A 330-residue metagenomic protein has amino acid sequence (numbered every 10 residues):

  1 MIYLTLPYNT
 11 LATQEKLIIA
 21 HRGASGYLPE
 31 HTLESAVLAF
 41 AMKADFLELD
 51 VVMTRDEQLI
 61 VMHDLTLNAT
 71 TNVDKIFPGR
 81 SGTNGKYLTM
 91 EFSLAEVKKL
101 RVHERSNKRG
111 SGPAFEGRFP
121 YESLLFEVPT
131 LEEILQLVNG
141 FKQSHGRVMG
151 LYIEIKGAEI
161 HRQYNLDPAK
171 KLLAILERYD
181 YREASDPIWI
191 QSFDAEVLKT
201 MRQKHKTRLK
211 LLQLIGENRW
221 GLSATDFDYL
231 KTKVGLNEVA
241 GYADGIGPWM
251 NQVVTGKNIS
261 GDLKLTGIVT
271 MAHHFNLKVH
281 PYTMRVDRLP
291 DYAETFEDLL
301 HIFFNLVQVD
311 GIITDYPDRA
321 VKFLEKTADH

Functional and structural regions predicted by a protein language model:
Y3-H330: Phosphate-group recognition and catalysis centered on beta-loop-alpha active-site segments
